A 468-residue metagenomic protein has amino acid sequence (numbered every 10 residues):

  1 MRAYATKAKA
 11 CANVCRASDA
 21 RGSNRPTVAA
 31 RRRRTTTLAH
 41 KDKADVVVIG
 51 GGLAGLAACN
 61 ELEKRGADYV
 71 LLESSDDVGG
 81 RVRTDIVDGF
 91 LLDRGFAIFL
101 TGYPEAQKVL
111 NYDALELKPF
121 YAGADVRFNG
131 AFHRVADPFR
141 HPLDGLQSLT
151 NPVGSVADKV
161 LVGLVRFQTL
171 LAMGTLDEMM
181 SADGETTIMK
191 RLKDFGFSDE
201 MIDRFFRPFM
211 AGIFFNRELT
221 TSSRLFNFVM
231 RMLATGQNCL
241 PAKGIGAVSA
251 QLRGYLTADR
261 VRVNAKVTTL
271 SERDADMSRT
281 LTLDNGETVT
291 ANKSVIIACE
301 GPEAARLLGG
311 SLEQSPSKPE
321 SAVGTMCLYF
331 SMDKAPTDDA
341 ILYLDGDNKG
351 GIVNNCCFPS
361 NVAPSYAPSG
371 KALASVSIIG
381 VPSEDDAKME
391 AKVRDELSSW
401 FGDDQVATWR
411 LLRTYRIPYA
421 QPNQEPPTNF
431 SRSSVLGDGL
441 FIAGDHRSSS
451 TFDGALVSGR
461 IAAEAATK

Functional and structural regions predicted by a protein language model:
M1-N24: N-terminal chloroplast transit peptides
A44-L71, T467: N-terminal Rossmann-like FAD-binding beta1-loop-alpha1 element of flavoenzymes
E63-V87: Glycine-rich FAD pyrophosphate-binding loop
R65, T268-K388, E396-W400: Mid-domain catalytic core of redox enzymes that form a hydrophobic substrate pocket/lid adjacent to a catalytic redox
D85-V109: N-terminal glycine-rich dinucleotide-binding loop that anchors FAD/FMN and/or NAD(P) in oxidoreductases
Y103-Q107, N111, E116-L219, A234: Mobile amphipathic helical/loop "lid" adjacent to a hydrophobic cofactor/ligand pocket
N227-N285, N292-S294: Helical element adjacent to the flavin cofactor pocket in flavoenzyme catalytic cores
P359, A363-K468: Conserved flavin/dinucleotide-binding core of flavoenzymes
